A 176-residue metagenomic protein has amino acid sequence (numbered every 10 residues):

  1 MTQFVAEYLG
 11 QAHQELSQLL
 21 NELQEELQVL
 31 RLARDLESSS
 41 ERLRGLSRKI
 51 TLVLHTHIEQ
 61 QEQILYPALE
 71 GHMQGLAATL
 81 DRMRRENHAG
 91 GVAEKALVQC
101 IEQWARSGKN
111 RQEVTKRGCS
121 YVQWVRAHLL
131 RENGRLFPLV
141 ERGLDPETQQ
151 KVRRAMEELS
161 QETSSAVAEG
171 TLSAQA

Functional and structural regions predicted by a protein language model:
M1-A176: Small-residue-biased structural context
